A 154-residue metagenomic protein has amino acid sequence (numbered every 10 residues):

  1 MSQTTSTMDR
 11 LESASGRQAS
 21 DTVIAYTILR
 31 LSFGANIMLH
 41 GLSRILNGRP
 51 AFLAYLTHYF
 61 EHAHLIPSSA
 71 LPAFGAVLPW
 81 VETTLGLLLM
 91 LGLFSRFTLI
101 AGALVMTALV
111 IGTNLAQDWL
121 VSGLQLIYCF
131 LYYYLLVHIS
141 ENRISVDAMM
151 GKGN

Functional and structural regions predicted by a protein language model:
M1-A51, I66-W80, T84, L91-N154: Extended, low-polarity transmembrane helix blocks
F52-F60: A glycine-rich, hydrophobic loop/mini-helix early in the fold
E61-L65: Juxtamembrane membrane-water interface segments that cap and precede transmembrane helices
